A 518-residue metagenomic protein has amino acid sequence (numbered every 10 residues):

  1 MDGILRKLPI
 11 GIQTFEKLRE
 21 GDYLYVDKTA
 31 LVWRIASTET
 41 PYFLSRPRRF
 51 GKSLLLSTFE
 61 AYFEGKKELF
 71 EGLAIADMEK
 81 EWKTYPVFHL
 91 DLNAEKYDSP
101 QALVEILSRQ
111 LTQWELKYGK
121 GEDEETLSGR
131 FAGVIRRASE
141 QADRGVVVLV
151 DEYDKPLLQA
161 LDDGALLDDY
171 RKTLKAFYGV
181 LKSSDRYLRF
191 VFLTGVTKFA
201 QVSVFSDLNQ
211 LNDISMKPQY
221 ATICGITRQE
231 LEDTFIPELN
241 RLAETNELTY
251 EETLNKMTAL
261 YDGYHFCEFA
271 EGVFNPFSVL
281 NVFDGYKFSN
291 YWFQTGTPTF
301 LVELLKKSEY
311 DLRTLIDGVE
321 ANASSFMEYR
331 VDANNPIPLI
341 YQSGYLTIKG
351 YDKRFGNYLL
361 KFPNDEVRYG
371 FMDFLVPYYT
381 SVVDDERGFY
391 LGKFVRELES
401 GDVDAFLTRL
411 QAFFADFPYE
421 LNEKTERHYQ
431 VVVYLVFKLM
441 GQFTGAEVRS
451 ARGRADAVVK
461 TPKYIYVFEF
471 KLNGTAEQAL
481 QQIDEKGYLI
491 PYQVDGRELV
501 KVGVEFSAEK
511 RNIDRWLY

Functional and structural regions predicted by a protein language model:
M1-T425, M440: Phosphate-binding site recognition
R48, K198, T461, K471-G474: A short beta-strand motif that forms part of the nucleic acid-binding face of small beta-barrel RNA-binding folds
A138-A142, V436-P462: Active-site metal-binding core of divalent-cation-utilizing nuclease and nuclease-like domains
V147, Y464-Y466, V500: Structural motif
D168-K172, L472-L489: Mg2+/Mn2+-dependent nuclease catalytic core
V433, A457-L472, K486: Conserved catalytic cores of phosphodiester-cleaving nucleases, focusing on short active-site segments
P491, D495-Y518: Domain-level recognition of nuclease-like catalytic cores that cleave nucleotide substrates
